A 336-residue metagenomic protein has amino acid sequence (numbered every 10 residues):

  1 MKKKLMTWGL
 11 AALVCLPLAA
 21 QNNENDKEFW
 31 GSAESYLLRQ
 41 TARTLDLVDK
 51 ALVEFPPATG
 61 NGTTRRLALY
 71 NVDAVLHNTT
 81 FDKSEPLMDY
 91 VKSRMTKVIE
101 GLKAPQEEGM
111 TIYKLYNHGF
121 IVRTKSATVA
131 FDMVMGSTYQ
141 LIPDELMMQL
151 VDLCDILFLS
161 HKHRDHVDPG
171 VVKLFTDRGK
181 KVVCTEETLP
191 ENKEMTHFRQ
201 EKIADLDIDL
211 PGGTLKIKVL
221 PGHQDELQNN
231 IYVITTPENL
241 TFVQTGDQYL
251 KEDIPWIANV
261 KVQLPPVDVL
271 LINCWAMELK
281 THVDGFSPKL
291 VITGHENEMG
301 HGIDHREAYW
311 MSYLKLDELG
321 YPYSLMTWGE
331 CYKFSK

Functional and structural regions predicted by a protein language model:
M1-N22: Bacterial Sec-dependent N-terminal signal peptides
A20-K114, F120-S137, D144-C154, K181-C184 (+4 more regions): Metallo-beta-lactamase
Q21-S35, E194-K216, E226, W256 (+1 more regions): Binuclear metal-ion centers of metallo-dependent hydrolases, dominated by the metallo-beta-lactamase
V122, H161, D168, I217 (+2 more regions): Divalent metal-coordination and catalytic microenvironments
T138, H163-V167, L189-E191, D225-L227 (+4 more regions): Active-site environment of divalent metal-dependent phosphoester hydrolases
D144-V151, L206-G213, P255-Q263: Short amphipathic alpha-helix with an adjacent loop that forms part of the alpha/beta core around
C154-D165: Metallo-beta-lactamase
G170, L220-S287: Active-site-proximal loop/helix segments of hydrolase catalytic cores
